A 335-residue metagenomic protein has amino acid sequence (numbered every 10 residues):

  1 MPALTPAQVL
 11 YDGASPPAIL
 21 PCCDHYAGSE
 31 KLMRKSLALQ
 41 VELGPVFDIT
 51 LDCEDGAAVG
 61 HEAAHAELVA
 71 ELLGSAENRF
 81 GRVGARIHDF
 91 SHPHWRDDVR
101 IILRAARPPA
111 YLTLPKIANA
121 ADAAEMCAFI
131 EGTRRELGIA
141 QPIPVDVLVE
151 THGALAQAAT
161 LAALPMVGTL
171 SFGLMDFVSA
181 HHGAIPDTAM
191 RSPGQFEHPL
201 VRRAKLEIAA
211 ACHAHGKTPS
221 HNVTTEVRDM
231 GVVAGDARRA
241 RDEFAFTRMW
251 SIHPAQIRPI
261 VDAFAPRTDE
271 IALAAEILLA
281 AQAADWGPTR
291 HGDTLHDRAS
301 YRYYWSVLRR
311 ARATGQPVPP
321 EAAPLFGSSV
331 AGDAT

Functional and structural regions predicted by a protein language model:
M1-T335: Expand to "…catalyze enediolate/carbanion chemistry for C-C bond making/breaking, isomerization, decarboxylation
